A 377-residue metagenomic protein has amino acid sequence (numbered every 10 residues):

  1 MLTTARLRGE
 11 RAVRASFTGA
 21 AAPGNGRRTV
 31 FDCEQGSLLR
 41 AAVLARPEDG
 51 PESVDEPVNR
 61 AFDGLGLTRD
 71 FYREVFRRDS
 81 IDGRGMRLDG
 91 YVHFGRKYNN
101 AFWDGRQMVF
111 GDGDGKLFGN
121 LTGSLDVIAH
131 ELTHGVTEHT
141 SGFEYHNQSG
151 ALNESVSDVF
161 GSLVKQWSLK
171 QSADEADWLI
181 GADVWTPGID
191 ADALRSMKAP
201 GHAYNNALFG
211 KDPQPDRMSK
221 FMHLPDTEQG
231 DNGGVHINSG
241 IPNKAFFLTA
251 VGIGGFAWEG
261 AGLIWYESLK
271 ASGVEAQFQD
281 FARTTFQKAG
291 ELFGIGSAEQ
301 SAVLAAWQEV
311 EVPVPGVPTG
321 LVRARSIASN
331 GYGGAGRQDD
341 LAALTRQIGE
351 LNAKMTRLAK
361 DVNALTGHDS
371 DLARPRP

Functional and structural regions predicted by a protein language model:
M1-D126, G135-P377: Zymogen propeptides/activation segments of proteases
